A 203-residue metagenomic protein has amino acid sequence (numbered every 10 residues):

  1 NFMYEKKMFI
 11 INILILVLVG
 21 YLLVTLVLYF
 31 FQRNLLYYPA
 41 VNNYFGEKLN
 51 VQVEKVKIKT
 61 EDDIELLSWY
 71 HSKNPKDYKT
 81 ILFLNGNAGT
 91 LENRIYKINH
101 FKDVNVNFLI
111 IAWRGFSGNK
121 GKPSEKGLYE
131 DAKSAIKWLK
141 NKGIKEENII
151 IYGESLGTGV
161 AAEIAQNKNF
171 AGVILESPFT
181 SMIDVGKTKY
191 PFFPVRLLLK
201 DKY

Functional and structural regions predicted by a protein language model:
Y4-I13: Feature marks short, highly hydrophobic, charge-poor N-terminal signal-anchor/signal peptide-like helices that anchor
E5, P75-K76, L139-E146: Glycine-rich phosphate-binding loop signature in dinucleotide/nucleotide-binding domains
I13-K59: An N-terminal hydrophobic leader/cap segment in hydrolases
E61-W138: Membrane-embedded segments
Y78-T80, I150, G172: Structural motif
L109, Y152, I174: Conserved Rossmann-like nucleotide-binding pocket used by diverse enzymes that bind dinucleotide cofactors
G143-S155: Alpha/beta-hydrolase fold nucleophile elbow
T158-Y203: Hydrolase active-site cap/lid region
